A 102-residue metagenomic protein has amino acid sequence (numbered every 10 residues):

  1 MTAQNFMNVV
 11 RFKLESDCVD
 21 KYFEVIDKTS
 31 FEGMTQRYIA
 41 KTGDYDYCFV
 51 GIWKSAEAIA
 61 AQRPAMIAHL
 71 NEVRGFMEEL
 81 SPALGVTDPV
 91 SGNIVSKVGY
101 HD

Functional and structural regions predicted by a protein language model:
M1-N71, G75-D102: Short S/T/G/P-rich N-terminal loop/turn motif that feeds into the first structured element of a domain
